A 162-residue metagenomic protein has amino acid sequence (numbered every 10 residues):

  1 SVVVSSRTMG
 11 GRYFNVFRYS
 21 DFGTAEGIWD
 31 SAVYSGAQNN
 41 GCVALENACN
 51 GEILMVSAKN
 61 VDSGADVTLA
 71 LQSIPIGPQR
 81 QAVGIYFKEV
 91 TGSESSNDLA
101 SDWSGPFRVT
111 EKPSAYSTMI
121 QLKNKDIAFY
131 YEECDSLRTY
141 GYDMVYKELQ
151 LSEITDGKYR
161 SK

Functional and structural regions predicted by a protein language model:
S1-C49, M55-K112, K123-D126, Y131-K162: Beta-rich carbohydrate-recognition and catalytic domains
I53, S117-M119: Hydrophobic core register within WD40 beta-propeller blades
